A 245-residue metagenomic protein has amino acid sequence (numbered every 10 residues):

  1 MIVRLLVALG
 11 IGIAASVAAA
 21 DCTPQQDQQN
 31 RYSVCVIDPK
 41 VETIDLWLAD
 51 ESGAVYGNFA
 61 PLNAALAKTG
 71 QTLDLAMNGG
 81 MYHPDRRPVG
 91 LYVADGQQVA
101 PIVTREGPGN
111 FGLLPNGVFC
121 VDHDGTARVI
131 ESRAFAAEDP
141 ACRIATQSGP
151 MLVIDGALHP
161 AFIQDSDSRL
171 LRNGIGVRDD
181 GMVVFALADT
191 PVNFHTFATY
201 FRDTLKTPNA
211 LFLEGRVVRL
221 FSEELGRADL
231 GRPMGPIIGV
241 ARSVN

Functional and structural regions predicted by a protein language model:
R4-A14: Bacterial N-terminal signal peptides
V17-N110: Zymogen propeptides
Q29, L113, T146, R169-L171 (+1 more regions): Residues that act as N-cap/strand-start positions at coil-to-secondary-structure junctions
A49-S52, R133-A137, L187-P191: Short, solvent-exposed aromatic-acidic interface loops
L73-L75, G117-V118, T126-R128, P150-M151 (+4 more regions): Structural motif
R87-F162: Active-site-adjacent helix-turn-beta-strand microarchitecture at beta-sheet edges that either contains or buttresses
V89-R105, A161, D165-N173, V177-N209 (+1 more regions): Conserved, well-ordered active-site substructure
